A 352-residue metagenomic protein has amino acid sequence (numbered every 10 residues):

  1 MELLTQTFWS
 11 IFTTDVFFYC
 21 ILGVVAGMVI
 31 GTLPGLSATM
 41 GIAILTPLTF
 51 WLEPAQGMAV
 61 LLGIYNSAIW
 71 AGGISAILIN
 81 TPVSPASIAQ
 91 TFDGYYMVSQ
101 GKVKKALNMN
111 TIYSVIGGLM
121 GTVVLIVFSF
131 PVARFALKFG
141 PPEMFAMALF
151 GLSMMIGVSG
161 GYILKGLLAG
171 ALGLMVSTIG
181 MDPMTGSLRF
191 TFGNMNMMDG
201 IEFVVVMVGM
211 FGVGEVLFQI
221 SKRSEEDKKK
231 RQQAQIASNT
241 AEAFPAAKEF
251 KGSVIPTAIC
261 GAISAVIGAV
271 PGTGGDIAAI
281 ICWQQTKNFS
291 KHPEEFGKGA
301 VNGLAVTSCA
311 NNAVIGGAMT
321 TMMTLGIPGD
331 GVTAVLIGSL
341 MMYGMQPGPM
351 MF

Functional and structural regions predicted by a protein language model:
M1-G57, F130, R134, L188-A300: Helix-loop-helix hairpins and the membrane-proximal interhelical loops of multi-pass alpha-helical transport proteins
I21, V25, G41-A43, L62 (+5 more regions): Hydrophobic alpha-helical segments embedded in the membrane of multi-pass proteins
V24-A38, A68-N80, M155-G160, G261-P271 (+1 more regions): Transmembrane alpha-helix interface/packing and boundary motifs in multi-pass membrane proteins, characterized by
A38-L48, L61, A76-Y96, I126-V127 (+4 more regions): Re-entrant/interfacial helical elements at transmembrane boundaries that shape and gate the permeation pathway
A55-A59, Y96-Y113, S290-G303, A334: Membrane-interface alpha-helices at helix entry/exit sites of multi-pass transporters
N66-A71, I112-V124, V132, V176 (+3 more regions): Membrane-embedded alpha-helical segments of transport systems, primarily multispan ion/solute transporters
K104, N108-G117, I255, I259 (+1 more regions): Alpha-helical transmembrane segments of multi-pass membrane proteins
N108-S224, L340-F352: Membrane-embedded alpha-helical modules
